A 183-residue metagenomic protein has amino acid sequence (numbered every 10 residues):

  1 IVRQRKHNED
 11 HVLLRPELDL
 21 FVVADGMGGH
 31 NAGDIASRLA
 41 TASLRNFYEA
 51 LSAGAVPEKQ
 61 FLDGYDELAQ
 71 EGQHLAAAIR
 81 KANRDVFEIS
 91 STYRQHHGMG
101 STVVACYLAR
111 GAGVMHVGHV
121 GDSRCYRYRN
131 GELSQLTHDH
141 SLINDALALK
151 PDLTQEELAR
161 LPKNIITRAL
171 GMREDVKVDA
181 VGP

Functional and structural regions predicted by a protein language model:
I1-P183: PP2C/PPM-type serine/threonine phosphatase catalytic domain
